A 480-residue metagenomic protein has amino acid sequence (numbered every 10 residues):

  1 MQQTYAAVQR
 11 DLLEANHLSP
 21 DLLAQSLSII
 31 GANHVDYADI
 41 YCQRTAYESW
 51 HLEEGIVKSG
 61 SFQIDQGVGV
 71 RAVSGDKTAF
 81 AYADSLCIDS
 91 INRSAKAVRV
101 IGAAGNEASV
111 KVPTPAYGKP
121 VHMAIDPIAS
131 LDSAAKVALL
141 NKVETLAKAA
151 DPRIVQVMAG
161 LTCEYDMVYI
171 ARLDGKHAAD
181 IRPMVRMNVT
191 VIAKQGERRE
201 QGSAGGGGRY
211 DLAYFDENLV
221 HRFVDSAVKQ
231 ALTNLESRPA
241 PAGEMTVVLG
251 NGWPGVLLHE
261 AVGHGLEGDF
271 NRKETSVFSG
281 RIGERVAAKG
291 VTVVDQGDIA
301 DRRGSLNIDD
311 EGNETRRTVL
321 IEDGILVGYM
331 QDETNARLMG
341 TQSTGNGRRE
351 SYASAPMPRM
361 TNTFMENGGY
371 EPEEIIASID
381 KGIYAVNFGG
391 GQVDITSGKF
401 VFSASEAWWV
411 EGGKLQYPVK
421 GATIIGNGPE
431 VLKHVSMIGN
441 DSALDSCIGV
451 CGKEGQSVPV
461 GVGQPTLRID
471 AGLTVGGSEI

Functional and structural regions predicted by a protein language model:
M1-I480: N-terminal small-residue-enriched
